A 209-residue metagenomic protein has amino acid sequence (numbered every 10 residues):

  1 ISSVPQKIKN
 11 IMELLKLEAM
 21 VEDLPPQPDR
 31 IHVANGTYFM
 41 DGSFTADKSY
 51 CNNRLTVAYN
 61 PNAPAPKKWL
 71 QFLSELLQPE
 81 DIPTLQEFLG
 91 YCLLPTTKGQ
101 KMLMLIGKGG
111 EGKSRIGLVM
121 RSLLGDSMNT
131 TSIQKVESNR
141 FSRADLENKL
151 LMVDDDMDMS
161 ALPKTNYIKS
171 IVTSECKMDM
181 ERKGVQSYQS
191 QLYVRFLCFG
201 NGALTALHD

Functional and structural regions predicted by a protein language model:
I1-K9: Short, small/acidic-rich helices and loops at N termini and domain boundaries of DNA replication/processing enzymes
L24-L150: P-loop NTPase catalytic core of nucleic-acid-dependent motor ATPases
M104-G107, V153-D154, L197-G200: Short beta-strand segments
G125, K164-Y188: Conserved catalytic/switch belt of AAA+ P-loop NTPases
F141-N148, M180-G200: AAA+/SF3 P-loop NTPase mechanochemical coupling elements
D154-M157, Y167: Walker B catalytic acidic pair
S160-T165, H208: Conserved ATPase-coupling elements of RecA-like P-loop NTPase cores
G202-D209: Short regulatory helix/loop adjacent to the ATP-binding pocket of P-loop NTPases
